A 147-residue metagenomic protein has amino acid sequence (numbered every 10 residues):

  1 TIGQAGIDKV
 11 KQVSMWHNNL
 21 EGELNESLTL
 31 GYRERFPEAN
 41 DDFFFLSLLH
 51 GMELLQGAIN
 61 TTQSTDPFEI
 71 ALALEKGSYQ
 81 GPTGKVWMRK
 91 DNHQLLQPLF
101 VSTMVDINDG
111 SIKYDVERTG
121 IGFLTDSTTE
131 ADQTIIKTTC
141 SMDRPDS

Functional and structural regions predicted by a protein language model:
T1-S147: Extracytosolic ligand-binding ectodomains
